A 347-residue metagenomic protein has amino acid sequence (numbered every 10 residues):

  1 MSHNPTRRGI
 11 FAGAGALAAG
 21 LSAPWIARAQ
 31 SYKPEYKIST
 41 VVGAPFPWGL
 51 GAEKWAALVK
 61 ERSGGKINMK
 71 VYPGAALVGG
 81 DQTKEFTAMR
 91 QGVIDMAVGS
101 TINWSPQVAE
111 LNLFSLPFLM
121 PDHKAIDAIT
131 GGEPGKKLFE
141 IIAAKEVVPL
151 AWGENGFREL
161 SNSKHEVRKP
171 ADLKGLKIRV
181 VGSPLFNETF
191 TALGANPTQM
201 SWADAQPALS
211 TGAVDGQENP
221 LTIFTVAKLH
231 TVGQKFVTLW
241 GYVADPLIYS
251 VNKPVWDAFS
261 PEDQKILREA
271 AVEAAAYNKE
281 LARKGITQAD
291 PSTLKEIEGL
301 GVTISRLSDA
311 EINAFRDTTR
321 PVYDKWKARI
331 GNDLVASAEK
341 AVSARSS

Functional and structural regions predicted by a protein language model:
S2-P5, G9-A125, P134-K136, I142-S347: N-terminal secretory/targeting leader peptides
